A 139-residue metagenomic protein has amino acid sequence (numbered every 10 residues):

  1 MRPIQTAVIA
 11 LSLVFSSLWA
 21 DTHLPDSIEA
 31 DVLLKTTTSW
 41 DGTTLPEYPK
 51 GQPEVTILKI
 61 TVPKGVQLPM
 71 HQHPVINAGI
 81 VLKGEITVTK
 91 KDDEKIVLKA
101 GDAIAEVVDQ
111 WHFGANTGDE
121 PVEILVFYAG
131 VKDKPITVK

Functional and structural regions predicted by a protein language model:
P3-I4, S17-E54, A105, K139: A short, N-terminal "cap"/entry segment at the start of jelly-roll beta-barrel domains of the cupin/DSBH fold
A7-S17: Bacterial N-terminal signal peptides
Q52-I57, P63, H73, D109 (+1 more regions): Extracytoplasmic
V62, D92-D109: Short acidic-glycine-tyrosine-enriched beta hairpin
Q67-P69, I104, V108-A115: Histidine-centered metal-chelating micro-motifs
H73-D92: Glycine- and acidic-residue-biased ligand/ion/polar-headgroup-sensing regions
D109-K134: Ligand-binding loop in jelly-roll beta-barrel domains
